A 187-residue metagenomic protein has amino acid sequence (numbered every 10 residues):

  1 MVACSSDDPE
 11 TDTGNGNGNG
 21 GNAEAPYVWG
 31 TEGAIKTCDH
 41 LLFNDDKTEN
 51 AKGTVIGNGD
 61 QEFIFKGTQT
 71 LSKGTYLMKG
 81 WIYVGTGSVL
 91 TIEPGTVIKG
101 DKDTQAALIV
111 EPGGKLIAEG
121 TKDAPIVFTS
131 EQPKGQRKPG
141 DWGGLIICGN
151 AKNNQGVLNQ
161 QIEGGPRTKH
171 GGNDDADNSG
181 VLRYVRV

Functional and structural regions predicted by a protein language model:
M1-A3: Sec-dependent bacterial lipoprotein signal peptides
S5-V187: Beta-strand/loop edge motif enriched in small/polar residues
